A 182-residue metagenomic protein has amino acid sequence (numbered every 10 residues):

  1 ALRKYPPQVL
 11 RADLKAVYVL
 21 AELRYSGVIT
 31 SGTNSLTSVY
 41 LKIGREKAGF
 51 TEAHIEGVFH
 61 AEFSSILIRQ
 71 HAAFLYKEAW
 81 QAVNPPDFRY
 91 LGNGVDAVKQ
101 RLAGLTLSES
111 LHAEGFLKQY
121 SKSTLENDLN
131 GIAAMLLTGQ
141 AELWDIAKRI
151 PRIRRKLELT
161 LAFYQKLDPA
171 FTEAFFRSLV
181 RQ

Functional and structural regions predicted by a protein language model:
A1-L36: Auxiliary, metal-adjacent structural segments of Zn-dependent hydrolase domains
R3, G57, A61, G131-I132 (+1 more regions): Solvent-exposed, polar/charged alpha-helical surfaces in well-ordered, non-transmembrane soluble domains, broadly
L23-S26, E46-F50, A73-F74, L137: Solvent-exposed loop/turn segments at secondary-structure junctions within structured extracellular/periplasmic domains
V28, E52-H54, I68: Extended low-complexity, proline/serine/acidic/glycine-rich cytosolic segments
K42-H60: Short pre-active-site segment immediately N-terminal to the catalytic Zn-binding motif
E62-W80: Catalytic Zn2+-binding segment of zinc metalloproteases
L75-Y120: Acidic/His/Gly-enriched intrinsically disordered linker/tail segments that often contain short helix/coil "MoRF-like"
E114-Q182: Pan-zinc metallopeptidase signature
